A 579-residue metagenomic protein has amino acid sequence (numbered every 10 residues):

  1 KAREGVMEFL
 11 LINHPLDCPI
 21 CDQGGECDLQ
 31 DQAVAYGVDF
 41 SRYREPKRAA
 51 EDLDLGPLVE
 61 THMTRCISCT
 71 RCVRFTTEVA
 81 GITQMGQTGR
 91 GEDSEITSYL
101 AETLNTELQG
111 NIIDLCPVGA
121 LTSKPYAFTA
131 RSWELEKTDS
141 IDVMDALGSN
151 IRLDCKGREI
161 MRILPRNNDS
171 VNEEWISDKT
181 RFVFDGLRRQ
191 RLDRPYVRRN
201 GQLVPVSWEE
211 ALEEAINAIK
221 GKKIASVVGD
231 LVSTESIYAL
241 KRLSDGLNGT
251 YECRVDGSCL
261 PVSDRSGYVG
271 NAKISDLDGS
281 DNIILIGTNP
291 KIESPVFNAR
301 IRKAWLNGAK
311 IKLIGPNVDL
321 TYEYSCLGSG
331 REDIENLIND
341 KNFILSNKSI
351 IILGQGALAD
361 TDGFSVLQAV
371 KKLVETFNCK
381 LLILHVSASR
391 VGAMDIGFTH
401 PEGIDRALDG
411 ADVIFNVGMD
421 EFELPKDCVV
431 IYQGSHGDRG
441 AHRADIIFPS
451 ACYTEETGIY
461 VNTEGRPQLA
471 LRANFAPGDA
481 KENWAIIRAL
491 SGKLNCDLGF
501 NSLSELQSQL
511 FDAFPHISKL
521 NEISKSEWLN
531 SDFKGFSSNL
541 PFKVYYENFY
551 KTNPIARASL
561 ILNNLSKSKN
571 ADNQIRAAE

Functional and structural regions predicted by a protein language model:
K1-K341, G356, F549-E579: N-terminal export/assembly segments and adjacent metallocofactor-ligating motifs of anaerobic energy-metabolism
E4, D31, F128, S170 (+8 more regions): Alpha-helical structural elements
Y251, V255-L520, R576-E579: Non-catalytic alpha/beta scaffold blocks inside enzyme catalytic domains
E505-E579: Long, low-complexity segments enriched in small/aliphatic residues
